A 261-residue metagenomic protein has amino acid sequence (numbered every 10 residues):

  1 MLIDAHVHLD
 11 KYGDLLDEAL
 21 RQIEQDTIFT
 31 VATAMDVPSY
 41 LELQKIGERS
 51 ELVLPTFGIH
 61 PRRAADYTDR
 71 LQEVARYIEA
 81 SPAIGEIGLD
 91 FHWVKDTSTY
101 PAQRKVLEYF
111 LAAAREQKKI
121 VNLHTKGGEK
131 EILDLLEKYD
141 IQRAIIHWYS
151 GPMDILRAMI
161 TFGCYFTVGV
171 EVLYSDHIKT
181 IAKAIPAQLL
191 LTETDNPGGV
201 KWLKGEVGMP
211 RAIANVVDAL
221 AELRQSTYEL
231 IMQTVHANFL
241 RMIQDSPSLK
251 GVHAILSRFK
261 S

Functional and structural regions predicted by a protein language model:
M1-S261: Mid-domain alpha/beta scaffold segments of enzyme catalytic cores
